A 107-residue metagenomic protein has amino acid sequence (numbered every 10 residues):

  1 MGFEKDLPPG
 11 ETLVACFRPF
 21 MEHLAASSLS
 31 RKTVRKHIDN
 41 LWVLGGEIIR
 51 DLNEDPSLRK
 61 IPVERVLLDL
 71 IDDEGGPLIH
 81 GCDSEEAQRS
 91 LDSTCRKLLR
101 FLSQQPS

Functional and structural regions predicted by a protein language model:
M1-S107: Charge-rich, intrinsically disordered N-terminal extensions that act as flexible nucleic-acid engagement or regulatory
